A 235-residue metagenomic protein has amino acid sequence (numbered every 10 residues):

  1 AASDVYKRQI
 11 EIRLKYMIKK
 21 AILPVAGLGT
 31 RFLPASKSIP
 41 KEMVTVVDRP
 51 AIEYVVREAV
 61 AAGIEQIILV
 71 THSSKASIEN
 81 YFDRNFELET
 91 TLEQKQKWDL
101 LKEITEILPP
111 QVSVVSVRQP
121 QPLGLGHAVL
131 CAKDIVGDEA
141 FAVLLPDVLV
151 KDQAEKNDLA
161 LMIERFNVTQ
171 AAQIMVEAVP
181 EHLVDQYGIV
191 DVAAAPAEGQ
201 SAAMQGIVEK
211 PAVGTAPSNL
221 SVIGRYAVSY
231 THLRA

Functional and structural regions predicted by a protein language model:
A1, M17, G63-I64, G137 (+2 more regions): Short loop/turn motifs at secondary-structure junctions
A1-Q9, T231-A235: Conserved small/polar residues in nucleotide/adenosyl-binding loops
E11-R13: Residues marking helix boundaries in flexible regions
Y16-L100, V114, E155-N157, L161: N-terminal glycine-rich phosphate-binding loop and ensuing alpha1 helix
K20-I22, I67-I68, V114-V115, A140-A142 (+3 more regions): Structural motif
L88-T90, E103-A194: Conserved beta-loop-beta/alpha segment of the NTase-like Rossmann-fold superfamily that binds/positions NTPs
A142, A154-L159, I163-N167, A194-R234: Catalytic-core segments of class I nucleotidyltransferases/pyrophosphorylases that form NMP-activated intermediates
